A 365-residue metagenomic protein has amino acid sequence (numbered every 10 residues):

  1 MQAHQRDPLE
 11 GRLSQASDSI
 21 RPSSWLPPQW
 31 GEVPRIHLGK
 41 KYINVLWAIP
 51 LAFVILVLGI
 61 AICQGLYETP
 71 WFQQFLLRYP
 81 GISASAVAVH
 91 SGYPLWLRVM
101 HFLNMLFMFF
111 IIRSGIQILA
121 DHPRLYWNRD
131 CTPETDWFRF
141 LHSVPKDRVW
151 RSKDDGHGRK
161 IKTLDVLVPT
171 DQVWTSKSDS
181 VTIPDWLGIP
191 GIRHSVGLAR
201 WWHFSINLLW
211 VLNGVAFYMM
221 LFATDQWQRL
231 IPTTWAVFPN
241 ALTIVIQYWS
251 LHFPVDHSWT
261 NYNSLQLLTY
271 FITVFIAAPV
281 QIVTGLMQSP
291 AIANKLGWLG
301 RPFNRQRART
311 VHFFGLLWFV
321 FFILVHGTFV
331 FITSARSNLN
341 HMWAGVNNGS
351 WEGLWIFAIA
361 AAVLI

Functional and structural regions predicted by a protein language model:
M1-I365: Membrane-embedded alpha-helical bundles that constitute the cytochrome b-like, heme-associated redox core of multi-pass
